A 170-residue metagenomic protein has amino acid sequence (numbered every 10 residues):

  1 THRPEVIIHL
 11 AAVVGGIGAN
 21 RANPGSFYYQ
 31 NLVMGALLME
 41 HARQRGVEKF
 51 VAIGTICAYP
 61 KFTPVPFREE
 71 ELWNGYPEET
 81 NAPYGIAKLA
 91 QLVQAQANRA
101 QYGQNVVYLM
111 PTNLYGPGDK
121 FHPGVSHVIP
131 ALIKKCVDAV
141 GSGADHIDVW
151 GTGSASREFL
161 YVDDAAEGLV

Functional and structural regions predicted by a protein language model:
T1-N31, Q44: NAD(P)H-binding glycine-rich loop region in Rossmannoid oxidoreductase-like domains and their noncatalytic homologs
H9, A36-N81, V107: Conserved Rossmann-fold NAD(P)-dependent oxidoreductase catalytic core, especially the SDR/UDP-sugar
A12-V13, T55, P111-L114: Active-site loop/turn elements of alpha/beta-hydrolase fold enzymes, especially the short glycine-/histidine-rich
V14-G16, Y59-P60, G116: Short beta->alpha connector loops of Rossmann-like oxidoreductase domains
M34, L38-A42, Q94-A95, G168: Hydrophobic positions on the long internal alpha-helix of Rossmann-like NAD(P)-dependent oxidoreductase domains
F62-E71, Q96-V170: NAD(P)-dependent short-chain dehydrogenase/reductase
P83, A87-A90: Active-site helix of classical SDR
